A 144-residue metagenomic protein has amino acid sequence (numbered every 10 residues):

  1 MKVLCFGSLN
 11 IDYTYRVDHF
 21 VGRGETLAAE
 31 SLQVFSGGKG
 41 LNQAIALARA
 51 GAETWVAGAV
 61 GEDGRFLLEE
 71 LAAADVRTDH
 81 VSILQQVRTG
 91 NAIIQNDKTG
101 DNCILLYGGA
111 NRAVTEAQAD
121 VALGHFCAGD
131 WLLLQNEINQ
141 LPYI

Functional and structural regions predicted by a protein language model:
M1-A57, F66-E69: Glycine-rich phosphate/adenosyl-contacting loop at the front of the ribokinase-like
M1-L9, E69-I83, I94-I144: Ribokinase/PfkB-type carbohydrate-kinase core domain
R16, S36, E62, T89 (+1 more regions): A structural motif shared across PLP-dependent enzymes of the aminotransferase-like
V21-G22, G61, D97: Acidic surface patches and DE-rich sequence motifs
E30, G37, G90-N91, L134-Q135: Thr-Gly-centered strand-to-loop micro-motif
S31, A57-E62, T78-T89: Beta-strand->loop->alpha-helix junctions that form or flank phosphate-binding loops in nucleotide-handling enzymes
K39-N42, R88-T89, L141-Y143: Short glycine/serine/threonine-rich phosphate/pyrophosphate-binding segments that cradle anionic phosphate groups
R65-L67, G90-N91: Short Asp/Glu-rich motifs
